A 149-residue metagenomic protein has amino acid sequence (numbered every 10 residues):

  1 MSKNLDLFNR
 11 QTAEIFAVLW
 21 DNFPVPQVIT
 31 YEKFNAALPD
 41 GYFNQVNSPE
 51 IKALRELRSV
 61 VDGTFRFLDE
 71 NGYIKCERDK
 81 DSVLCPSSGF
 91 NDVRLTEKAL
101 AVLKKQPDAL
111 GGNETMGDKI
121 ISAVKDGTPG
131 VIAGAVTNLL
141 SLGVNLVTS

Functional and structural regions predicted by a protein language model:
K3-K52: Short amphipathic alpha-helical interface segments
D6, K52-N71, K75-C76, F90: Short amphipathic alpha-helical interaction segments
L19-F23, L68, V102-Q106: Generic structural signal for hydrophobic core residues of well-folded globular domains
R78-D118: Short, amphipathic alpha-helical interaction segments positioned at domain boundaries
N113-S149: Membrane-inserting effector segments that mediate pore formation, membrane fusion, or transient membrane insertion
